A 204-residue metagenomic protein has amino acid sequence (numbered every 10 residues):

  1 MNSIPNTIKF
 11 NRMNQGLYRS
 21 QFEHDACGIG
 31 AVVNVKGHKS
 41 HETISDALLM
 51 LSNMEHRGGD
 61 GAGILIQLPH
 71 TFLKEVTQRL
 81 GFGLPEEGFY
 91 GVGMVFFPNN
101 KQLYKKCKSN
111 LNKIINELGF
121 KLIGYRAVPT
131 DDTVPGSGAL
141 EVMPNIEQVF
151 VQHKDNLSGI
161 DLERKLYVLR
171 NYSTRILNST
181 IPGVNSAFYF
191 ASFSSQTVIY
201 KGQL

Functional and structural regions predicted by a protein language model:
N2-L204: N-terminal segments that mediate ammonia production and transfer in glutamine-dependent amidotransferase systems
